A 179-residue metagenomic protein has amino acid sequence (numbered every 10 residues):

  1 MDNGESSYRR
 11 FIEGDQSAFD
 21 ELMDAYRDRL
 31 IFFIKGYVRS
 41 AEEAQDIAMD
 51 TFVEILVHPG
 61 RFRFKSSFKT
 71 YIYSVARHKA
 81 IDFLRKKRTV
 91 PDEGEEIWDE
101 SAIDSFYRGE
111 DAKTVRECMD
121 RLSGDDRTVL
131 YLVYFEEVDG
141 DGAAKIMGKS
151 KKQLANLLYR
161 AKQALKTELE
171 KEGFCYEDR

Functional and structural regions predicted by a protein language model:
M1-R29, G36, D120, K145-M147 (+2 more regions): N-terminal module of bacterial RNA polymerase sigma factors
G4, D82, T89-E117, D139: Internal acidic/polar
I12-E13, R39, D50-S67, K87: Sigma70-family region 2
L30, I34, P59, I72 (+1 more regions): Hydrophobic-face residues of short alpha-helical interaction/recognition segments
D46-V53, S66-H78: Structural recognition of an alpha-helix C-terminal capping motif at a helix-to-coil junction
T51, V75, L130, G142-A144 (+1 more regions): Hydrophobic positions on the alpha-helical face of helix-turn-helix-like DNA-binding modules
I81, D126, F135, D141-F174: DNA-recognition helix of helix-turn-helix
G109, M119-R127: Short helix-coil-helix linker/hinge
